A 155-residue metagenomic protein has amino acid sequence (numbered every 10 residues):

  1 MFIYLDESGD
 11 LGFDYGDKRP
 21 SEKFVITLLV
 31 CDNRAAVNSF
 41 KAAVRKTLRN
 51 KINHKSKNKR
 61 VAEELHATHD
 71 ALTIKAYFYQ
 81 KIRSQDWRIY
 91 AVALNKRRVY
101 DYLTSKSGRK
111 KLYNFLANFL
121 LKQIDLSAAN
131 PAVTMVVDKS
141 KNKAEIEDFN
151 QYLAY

Functional and structural regions predicted by a protein language model:
M1-Y155: Phosphate-ester processing/binding pockets and catalytic centers
